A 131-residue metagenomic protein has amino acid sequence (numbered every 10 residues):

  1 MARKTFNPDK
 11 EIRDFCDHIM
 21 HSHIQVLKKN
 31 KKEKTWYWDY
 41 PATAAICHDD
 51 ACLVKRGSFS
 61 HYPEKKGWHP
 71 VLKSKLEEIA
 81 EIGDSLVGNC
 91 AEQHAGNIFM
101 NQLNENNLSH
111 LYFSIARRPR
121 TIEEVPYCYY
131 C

Functional and structural regions predicted by a protein language model:
M1-C131: Zinc-dependent deaminase catalytic domain
